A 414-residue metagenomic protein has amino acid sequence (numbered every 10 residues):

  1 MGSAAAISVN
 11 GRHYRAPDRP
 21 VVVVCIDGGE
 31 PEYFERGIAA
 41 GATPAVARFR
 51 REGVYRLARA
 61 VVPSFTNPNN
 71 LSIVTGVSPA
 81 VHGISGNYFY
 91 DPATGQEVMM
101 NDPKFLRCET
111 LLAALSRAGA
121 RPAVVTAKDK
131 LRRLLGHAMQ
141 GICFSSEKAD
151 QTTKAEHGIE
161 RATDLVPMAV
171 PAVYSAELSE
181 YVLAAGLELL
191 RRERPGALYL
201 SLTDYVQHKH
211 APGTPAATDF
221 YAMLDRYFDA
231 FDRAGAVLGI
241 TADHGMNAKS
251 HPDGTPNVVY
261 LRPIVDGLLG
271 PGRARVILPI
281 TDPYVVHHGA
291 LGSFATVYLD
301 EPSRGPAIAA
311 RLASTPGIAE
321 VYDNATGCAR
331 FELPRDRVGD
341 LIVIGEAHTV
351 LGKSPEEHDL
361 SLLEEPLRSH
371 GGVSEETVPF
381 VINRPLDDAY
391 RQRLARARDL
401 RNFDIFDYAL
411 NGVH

Functional and structural regions predicted by a protein language model:
M1-V54: Active-site-proximal N-terminal segment of extracellular/periplasmic enzymes that hydrolyze or transfer
D18-E35, F49, I73, L115 (+9 more regions): Beta-strand elements within well-structured catalytic alpha/beta cores of enzymes that handle phosphate/sulfate esters
R19, I26, S64-F65, F89-K104 (+6 more regions): Secreted, luminal/periplasmic, and some membrane-associated catalytic domains that remodel anionic oxygen-ester
G28-E32, R51-L57, F65-N69, N87-M100 (+1 more regions): Glycine-/proline-rich flexible loop or hinge segments
F34-P79, A123: Short, structured active-site-proximal loop/turn typified by the sulfatase FGly-forming signature C/S-X-P-X-R
V74-A211, S293, L299, R304-I308 (+3 more regions): His/Asp/Glu-rich, glycine-adjacent segments that coordinate divalent cations and/or stabilize oxyanion chemistry on
L106, G186, D219, R275-L291 (+3 more regions): A short beta-strand-to-alpha-helix junction
G345-N411: Low-complexity, glycine/alanine/valine/leucine- and proline-rich hydrophobic stretches
